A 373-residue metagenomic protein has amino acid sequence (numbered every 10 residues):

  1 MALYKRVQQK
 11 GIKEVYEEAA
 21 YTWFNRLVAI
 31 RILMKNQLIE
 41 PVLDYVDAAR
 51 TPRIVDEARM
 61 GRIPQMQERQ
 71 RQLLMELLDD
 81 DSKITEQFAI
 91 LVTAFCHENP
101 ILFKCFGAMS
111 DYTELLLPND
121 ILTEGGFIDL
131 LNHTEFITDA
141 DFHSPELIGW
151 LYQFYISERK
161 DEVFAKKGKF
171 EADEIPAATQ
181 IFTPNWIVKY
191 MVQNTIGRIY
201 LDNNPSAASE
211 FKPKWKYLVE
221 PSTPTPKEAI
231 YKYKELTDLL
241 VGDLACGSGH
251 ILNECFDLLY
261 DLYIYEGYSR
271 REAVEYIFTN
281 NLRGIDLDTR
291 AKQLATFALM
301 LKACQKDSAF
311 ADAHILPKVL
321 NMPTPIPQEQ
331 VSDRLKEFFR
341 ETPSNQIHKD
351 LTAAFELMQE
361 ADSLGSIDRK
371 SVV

Functional and structural regions predicted by a protein language model:
M1-Y200, M300-T324: Non-catalytic, mostly N-terminal accessory regions of nucleic-acid modification and defense proteins
K167-V373: SAM-dependent methyltransferase catalytic region
